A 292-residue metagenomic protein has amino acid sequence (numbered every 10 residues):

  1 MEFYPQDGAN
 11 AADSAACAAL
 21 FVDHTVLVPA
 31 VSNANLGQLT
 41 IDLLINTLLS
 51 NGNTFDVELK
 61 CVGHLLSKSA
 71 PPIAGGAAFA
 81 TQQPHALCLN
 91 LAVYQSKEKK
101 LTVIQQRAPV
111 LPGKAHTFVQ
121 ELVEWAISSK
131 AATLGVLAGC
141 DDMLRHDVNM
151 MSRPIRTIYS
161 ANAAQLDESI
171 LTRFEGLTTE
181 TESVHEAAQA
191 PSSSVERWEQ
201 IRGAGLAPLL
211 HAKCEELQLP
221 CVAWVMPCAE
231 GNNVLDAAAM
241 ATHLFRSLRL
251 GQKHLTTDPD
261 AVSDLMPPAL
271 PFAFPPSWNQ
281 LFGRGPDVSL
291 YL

Functional and structural regions predicted by a protein language model:
M1-A131, D142-L292: Accessory terminal and edge-of-domain segments that mediate assembly/interaction and cofactor placement around
A138-G139: Extracytoplasmic thiol/disulfide redox context detector
